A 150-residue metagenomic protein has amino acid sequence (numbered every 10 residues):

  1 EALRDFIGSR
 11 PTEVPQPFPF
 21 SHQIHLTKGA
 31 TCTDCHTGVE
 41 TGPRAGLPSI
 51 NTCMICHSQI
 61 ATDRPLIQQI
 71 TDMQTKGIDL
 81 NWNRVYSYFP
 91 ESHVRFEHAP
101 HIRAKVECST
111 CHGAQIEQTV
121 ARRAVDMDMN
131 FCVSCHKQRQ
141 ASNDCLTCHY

Functional and structural regions predicted by a protein language model:
E1-V14, T62, L66-D72, K76-L80: Post-cleavage N-terminal segment of exported redox proteins
R4, V14-P65, V94-Y150: Sequence context surrounding c-type heme c attachment/ligation sites in exported
R10-T12, A45, K76, Y88 (+1 more regions): A generic structural signal for short, solvent-exposed coil/turn residues that cap or connect secondary-structure
T75-I102: Alpha-helix-centered segments that form part of catalytic cores
